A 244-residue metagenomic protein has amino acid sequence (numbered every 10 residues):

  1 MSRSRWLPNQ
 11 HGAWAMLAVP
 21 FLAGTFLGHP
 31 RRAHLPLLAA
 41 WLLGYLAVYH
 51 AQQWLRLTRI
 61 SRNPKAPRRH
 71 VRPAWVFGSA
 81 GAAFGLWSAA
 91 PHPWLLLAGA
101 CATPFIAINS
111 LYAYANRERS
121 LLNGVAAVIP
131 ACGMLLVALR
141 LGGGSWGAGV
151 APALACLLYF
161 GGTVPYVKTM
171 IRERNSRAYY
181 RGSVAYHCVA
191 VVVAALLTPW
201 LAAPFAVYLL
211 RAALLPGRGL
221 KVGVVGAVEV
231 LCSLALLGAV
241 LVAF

Functional and structural regions predicted by a protein language model:
M1-H92: N-terminal topogenic module of multi-pass integral membrane proteins
M1-W14, I60-H70, N109-I129, M170-V184 (+1 more regions): Interhelical loop and helix-boundary elements at the membrane-water interface of polytopic inner-membrane proteins
A18-P20, R68-G81, V125-L139, Y180-V193 (+1 more regions): Small-residue-rich segments of transmembrane alpha-helices in multi-pass membrane proteins, especially helix faces
L22-L38, A83-L97, G133-A153, V192-L201 (+1 more regions): Helix-coil boundary and interhelical linker segments in multi-pass alpha-helical membrane proteins
H34-Y45, L95-F105, G149-Y159, W200-A212: Hydrophobic core segments of alpha-helical transmembrane domains in multi-pass membrane proteins
A82-W87, P93, G99-A138: Intramembrane alpha-helical segments
A148-A195: A mid-sequence, solvent-exposed acidic-amphipathic segment
A190-F244: C-terminal transmembrane-bundle signature of multipass membrane proteins, characterized by strong activation on
